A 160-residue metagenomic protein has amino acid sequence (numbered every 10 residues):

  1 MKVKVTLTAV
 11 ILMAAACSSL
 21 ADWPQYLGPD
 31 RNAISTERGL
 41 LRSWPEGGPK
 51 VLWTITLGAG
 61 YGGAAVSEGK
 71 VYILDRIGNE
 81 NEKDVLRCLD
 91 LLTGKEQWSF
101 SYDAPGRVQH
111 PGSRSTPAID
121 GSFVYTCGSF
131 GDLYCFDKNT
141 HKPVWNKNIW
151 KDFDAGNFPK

Functional and structural regions predicted by a protein language model:
M1-A9: Bacterial N-terminal signal peptides that target proteins for export
S19-K160: Noncatalytic, solvent-exposed loop/strand surfaces of beta-propeller-type extracellular/periplasmic domains
